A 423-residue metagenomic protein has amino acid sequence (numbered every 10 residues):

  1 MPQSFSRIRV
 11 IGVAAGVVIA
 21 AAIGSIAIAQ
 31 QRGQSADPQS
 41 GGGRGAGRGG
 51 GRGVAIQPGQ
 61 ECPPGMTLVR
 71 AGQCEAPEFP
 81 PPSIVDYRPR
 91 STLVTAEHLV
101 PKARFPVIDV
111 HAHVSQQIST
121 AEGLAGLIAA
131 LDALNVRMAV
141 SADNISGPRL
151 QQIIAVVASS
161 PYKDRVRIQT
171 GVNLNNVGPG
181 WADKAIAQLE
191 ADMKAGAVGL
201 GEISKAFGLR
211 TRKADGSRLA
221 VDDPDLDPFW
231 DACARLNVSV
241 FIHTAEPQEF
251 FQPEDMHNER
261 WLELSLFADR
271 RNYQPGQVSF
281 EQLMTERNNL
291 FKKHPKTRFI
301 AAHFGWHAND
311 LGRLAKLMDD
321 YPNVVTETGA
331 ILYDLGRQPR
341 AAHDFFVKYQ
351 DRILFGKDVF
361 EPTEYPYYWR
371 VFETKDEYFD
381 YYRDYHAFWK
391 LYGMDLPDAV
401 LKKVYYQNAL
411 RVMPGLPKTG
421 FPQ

Functional and structural regions predicted by a protein language model:
P2-A15: Bacterial N-terminal signal peptides that target proteins for export
I28-P58: Disordered, low-complexity segments in secreted/periplasmic proteins that are enriched in proline
E78-P161, K184: An N-terminally biased module of ancient metal coordination in phosphate/nucleic-acid-related enzymes
L99-P101, L127-A133, Q152-V166, A187-A197 (+4 more regions): Acidic (Asp/Glu)-rich catalytic clusters
I108-A112, M138-S141, V166-T170, L200-E202 (+4 more regions): Hydrophobic faces of well-ordered beta-strands that scaffold small-molecule active sites in alpha/beta enzyme cores
S115-G123, S141-Q152, L174-D183, R210 (+4 more regions): Acidic-and-aromatic substrate-binding clefts and catalytic sites of carbohydrate-active enzymes
Q152-R270: Active-site gating/metal-coordination segments in enzymes
R271-Q423: H/E-rich (His + Asp/Glu) clusters that bind or coordinate divalent metals
